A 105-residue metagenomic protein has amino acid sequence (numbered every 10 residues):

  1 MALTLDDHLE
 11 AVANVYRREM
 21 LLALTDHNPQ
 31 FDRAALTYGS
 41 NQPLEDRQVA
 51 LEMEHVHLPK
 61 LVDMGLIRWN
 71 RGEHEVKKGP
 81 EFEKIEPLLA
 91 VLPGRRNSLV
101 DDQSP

Functional and structural regions predicted by a protein language model:
M1-H27, D32: Short alpha-helical segments that sit at the start of domains
Q30-D46: Short acidic, hydrophobic short linear motifs in intrinsically disordered regions
H57, G79: Residues in the recognition helix of alpha-helical DNA-binding motifs
L58, V62-G72: A short, conserved structural fragment
R71-V76, F82: Short, Lys/Arg-rich nucleic-acid/phosphate-binding segment
E83-P105: Short, amphipathic alpha-helical interaction segments positioned at domain boundaries
